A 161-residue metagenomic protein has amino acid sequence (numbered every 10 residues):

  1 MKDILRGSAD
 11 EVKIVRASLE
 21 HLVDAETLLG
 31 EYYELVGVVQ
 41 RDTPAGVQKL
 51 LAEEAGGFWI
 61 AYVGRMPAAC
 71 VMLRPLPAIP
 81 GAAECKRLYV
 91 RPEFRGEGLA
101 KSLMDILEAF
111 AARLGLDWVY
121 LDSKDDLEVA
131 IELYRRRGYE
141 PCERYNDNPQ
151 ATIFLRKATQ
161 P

Functional and structural regions predicted by a protein language model:
K2-K86, R91-P92, M104-I106, F110 (+2 more regions): Acetyl-CoA-dependent GNAT
L22, E97, E128: Loop/helix-junction capping segments adjacent to catalytic residues or to phosphate/diphosphate-binding pockets
R91-E93, E97, D125: Active-site acidic-Proline motif in GNAT/NAT acetyltransferases
E97, K101, D105: Residues forming the Rossmann-fold NAD(P)(H) cofactor-binding site
K101, R113, D125-E143, N148-A151: Conserved active-site alpha-helix within GNAT-family acetyltransferase domains
M104, A111-S123: Conserved GNAT acetyl-CoA-binding A-motif
I153-T159: Short, basic/aromatic-enriched C-terminal tail that caps enzymatic domains
